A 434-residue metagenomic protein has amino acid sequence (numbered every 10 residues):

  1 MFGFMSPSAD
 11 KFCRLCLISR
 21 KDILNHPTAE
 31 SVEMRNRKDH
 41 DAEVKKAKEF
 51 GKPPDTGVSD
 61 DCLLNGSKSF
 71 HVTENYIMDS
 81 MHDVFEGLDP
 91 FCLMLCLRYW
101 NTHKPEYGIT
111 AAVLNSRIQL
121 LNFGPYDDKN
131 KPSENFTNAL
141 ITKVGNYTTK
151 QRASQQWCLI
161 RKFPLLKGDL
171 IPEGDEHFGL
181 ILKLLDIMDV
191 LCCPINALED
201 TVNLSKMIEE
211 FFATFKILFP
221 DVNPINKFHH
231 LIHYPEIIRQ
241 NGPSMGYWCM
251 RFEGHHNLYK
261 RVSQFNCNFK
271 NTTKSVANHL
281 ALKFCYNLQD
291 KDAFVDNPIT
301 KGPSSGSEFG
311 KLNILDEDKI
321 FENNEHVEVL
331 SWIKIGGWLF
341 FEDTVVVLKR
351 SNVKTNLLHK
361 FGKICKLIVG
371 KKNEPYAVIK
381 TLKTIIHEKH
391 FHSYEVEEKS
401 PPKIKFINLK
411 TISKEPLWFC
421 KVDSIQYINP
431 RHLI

Functional and structural regions predicted by a protein language model:
M1-D169: Charged (Asp/Glu and Lys/Arg) segments that form or flank catalytic channels of large polymer- and nucleotide-handling
L17, L114-I434: Terminal interaction-prone segments of large eukaryotic proteins
